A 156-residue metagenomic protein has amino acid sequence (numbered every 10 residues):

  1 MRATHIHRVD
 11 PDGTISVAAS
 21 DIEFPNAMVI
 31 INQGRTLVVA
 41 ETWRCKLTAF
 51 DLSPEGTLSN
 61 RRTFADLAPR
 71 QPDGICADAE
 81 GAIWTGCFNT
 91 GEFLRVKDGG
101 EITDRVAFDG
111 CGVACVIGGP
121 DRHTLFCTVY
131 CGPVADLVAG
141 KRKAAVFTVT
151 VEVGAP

Functional and structural regions predicted by a protein language model:
M1-A3, T42-C45, F88-N89, D136-R142: Short, solvent-exposed loop/turn segments at conserved positions within beta-propeller repeat blades
M1-I6, I15-T36, D66-A82, D109-H123 (+1 more regions): Beta-rich, blade/repeat-based domains predominating in secreted/periplasmic proteins but also intracellular
T4-H7, K46-T48, E92-L94, R142-F147: A short loop-to-beta-strand structural motif that recurs across blades of beta-propeller domains
H5-F24, D51-A68, R95-F108: Blade-edge beta-strand/turn elements of extracellular beta-propeller and related beta-sheet repeat scaffolds
V38-A40, W84-G86, F126-T128: Residue position within the beta-strands of beta-propeller blades
F50-T57, T150-P156: Short loop/turn segments immediately following beta-strands, especially the blade-tip and inter-blade linker loops
A114-P156: Blade-level signature of beta-propeller repeat domains, shared across WD40, Kelch, NHL, RCC1 and BNR/Asp-box propellers
